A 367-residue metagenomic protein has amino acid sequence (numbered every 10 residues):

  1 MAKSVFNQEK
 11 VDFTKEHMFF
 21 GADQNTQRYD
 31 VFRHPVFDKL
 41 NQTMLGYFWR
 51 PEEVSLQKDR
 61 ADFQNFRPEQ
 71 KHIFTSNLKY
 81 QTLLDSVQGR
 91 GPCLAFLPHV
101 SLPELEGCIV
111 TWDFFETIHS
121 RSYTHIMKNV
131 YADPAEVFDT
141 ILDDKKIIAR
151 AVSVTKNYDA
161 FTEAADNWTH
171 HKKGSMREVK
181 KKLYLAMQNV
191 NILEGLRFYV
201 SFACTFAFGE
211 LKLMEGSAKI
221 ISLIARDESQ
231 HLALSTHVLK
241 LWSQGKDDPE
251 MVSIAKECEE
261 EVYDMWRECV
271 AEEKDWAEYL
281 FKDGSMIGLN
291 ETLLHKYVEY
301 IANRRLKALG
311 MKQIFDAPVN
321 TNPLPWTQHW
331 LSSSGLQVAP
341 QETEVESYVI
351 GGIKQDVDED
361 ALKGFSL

Functional and structural regions predicted by a protein language model:
A2-L367: Non-heme di-metal
